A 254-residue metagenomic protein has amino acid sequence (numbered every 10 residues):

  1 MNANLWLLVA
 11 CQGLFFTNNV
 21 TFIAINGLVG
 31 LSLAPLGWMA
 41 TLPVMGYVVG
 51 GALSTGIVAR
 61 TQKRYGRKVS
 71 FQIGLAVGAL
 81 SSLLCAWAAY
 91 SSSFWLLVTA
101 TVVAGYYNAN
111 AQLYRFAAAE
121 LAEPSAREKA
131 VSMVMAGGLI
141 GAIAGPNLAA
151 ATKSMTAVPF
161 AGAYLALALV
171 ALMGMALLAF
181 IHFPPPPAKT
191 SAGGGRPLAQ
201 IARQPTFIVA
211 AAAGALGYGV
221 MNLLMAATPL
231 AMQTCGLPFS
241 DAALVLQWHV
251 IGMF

Functional and structural regions predicted by a protein language model:
M1-L31, V102, R203-L224: Pair of pore-lining "gating" transmembrane helices in MFS-fold secondary transporters
M1-N2, H182-A212: Juxtamembrane intracellular "pre-TM" segments in multi-pass secondary transporters
N2-A3, W87-T99: Helix-loop junctions at membrane interfaces in 12-TM secondary transporters
A24-G37, A226-V245: Short amphipathic helix-loop junctions that connect adjacent transmembrane helices in Major Facilitator Superfamily/SLC
A76-S91: C-terminal ends and interior cores of transmembrane alpha-helices in multi-pass membrane transporters/permeases
V98-G137: Cytoplasmic helix-loop-helix junction between adjacent transmembrane helices in 12-TM secondary transporters
G145, A149-A150, A168-A188: C-terminal membrane-cytosol helix-exit motif in multi-pass small-molecule transporters
